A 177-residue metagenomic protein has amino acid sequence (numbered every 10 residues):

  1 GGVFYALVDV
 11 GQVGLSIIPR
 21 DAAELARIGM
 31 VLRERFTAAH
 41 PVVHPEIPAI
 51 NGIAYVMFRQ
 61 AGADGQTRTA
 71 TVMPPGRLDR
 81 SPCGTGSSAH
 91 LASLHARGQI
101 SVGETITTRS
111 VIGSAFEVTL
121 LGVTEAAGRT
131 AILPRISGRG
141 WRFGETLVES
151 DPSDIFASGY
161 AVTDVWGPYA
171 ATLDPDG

Functional and structural regions predicted by a protein language model:
G1-G177: Active-site proximal loop and beta-alpha junction motif in alpha/beta enzyme cores
